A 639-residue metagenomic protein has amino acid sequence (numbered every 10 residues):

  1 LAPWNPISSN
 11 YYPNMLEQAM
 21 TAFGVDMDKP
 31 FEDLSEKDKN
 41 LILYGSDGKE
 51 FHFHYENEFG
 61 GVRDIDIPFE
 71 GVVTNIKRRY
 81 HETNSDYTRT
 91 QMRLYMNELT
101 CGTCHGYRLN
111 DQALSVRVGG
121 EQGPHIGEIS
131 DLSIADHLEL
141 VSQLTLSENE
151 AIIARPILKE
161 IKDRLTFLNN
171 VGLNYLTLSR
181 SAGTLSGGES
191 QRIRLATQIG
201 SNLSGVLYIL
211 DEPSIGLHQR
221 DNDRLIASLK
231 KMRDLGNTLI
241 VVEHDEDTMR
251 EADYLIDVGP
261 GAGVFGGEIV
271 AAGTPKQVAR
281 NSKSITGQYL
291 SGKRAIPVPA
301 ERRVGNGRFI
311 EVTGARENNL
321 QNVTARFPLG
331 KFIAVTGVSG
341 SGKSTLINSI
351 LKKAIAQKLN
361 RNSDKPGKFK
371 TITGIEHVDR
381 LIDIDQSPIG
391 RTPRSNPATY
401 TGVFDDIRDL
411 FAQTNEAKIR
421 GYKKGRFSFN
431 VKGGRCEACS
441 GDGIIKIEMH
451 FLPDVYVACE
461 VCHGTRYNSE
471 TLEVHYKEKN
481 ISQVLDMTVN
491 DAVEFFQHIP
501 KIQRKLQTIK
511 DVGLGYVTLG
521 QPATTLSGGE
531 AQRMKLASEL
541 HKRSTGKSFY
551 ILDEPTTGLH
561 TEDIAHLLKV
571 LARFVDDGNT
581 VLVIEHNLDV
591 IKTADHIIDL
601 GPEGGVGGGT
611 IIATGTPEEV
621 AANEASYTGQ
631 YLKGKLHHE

Functional and structural regions predicted by a protein language model:
L1-E639: Conserved phosphate-binding elements of NTP-dependent enzyme cores
